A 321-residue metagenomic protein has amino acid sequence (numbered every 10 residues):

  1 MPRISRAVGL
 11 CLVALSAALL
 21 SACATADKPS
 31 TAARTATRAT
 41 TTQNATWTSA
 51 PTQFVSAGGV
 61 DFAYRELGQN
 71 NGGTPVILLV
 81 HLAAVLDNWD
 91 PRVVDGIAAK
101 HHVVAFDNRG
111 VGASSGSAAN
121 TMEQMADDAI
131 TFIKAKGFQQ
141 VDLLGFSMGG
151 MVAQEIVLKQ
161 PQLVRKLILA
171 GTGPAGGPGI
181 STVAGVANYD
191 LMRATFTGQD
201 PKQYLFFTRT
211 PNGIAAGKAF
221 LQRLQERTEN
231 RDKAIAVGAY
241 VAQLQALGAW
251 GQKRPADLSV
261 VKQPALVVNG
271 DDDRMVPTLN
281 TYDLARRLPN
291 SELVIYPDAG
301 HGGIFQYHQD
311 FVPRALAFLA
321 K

Functional and structural regions predicted by a protein language model:
V60-A113: Conserved HGGG/HGGXW glycine-rich cap/lid loop of the alpha/beta-hydrolase fold
A105-L144: Active-site loop/oxyanion-hole signature of alpha/beta-hydrolase fold enzymes
Q139-P178: Conserved hydrolase catalytic core segment
K166-T197: Flexible "cap/lid" loop of the alpha/beta hydrolase fold
D200-Q252, D257: Conserved alpha/beta-hydrolase catalytic His-Asp/Glu region
V261, V267-N269: Short beta-strand/loop motif that positions the catalytic acidic residue of the alpha/beta-hydrolase fold
D272-V276: Acidic catalytic loop of the alpha/beta-hydrolase fold
S291-K321: Catalytic active-site module of serine/aspartate enzymes centered on a nucleophile-bearing elbow/loop
